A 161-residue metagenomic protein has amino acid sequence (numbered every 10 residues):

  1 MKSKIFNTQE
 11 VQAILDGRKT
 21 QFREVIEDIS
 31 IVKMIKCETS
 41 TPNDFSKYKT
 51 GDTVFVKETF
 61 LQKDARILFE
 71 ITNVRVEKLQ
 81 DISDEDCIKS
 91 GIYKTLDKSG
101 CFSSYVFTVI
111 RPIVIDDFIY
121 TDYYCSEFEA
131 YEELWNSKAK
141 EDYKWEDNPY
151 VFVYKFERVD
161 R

Functional and structural regions predicted by a protein language model:
M1-R161: Secondary-structure transition motif
